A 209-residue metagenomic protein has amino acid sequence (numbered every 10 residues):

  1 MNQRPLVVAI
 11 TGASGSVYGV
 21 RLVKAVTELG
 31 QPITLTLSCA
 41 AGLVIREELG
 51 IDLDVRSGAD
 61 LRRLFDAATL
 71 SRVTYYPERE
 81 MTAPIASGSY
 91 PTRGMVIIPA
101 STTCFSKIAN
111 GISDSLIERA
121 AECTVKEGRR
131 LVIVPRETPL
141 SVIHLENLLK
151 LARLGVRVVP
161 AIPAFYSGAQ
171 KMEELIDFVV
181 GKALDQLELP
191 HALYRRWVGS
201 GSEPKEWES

Functional and structural regions predicted by a protein language model:
M1-V132, P139-S209: A cross-family phosphate/adenosyl-ligand binding-site feature
